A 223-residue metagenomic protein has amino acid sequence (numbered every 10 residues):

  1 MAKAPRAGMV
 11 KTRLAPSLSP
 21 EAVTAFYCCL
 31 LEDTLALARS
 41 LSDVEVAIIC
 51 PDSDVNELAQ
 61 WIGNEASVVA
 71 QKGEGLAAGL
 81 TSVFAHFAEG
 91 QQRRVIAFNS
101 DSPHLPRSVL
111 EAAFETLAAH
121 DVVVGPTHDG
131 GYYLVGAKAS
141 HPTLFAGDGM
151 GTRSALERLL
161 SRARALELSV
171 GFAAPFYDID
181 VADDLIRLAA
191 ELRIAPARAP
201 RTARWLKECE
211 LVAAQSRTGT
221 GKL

Functional and structural regions predicted by a protein language model:
M1-L14: N-terminal nucleotide-binding beta1-loop-alpha1 segment
A25-V44: A short, N-terminal amphipathic alpha-helix
D43-S67: Acidic donor-binding segment of Leloir-type glycosyltransferases
Q60-V95, T152: Short phosphate-binding loop-to-helix
F98: Catalytic metal- and UDP-sugar-binding loop of GT-A-like glycosyltransferases, i.e., residues flanking the conserved
P103-G130: Conserved donor-nucleotide/metal-binding helix-loop-beta segment in metal-dependent transferases, i.e., the alpha-helix
H141-R162: Short, glycine-/small-residue-rich phosphate/pyrophosphate-handling segment
S161-L223: Conserved alpha/beta core of the MobA/IspD/sugar-nucleotide pyrophosphorylase nucleotidyltransferase superfamily
